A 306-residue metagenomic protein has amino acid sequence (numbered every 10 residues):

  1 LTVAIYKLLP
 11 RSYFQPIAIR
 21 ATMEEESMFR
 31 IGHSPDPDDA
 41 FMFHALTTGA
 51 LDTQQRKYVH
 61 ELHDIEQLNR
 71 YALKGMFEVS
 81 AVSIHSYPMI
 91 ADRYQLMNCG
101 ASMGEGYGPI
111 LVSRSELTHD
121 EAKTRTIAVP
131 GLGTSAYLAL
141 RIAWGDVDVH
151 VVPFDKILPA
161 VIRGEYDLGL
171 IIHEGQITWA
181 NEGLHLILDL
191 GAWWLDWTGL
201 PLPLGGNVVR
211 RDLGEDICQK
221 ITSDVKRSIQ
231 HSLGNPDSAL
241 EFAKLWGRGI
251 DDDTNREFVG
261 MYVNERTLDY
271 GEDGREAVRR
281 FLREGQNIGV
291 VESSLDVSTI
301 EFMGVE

Functional and structural regions predicted by a protein language model:
S27-T48, L62, P109-L168, E174 (+1 more regions): Bilobed "Venus flytrap"/periplasmic-binding protein-like clamshell domains and structurally analogous long
F29-R30, R93-A101, T126: A structural signal for short loop-to-beta-strand junctions that line the ligand-binding cleft of periplasmic/secreted
D64-E66, G75-P88, P153-F154, I171-I177: Beta->alpha turn/N-cap motifs
Y71-L73, V161-I162, I221, G285: Hydrophobic residues within well-ordered alpha-helices
L96-H119, I142, L195-D212: Hydrophobic/proline-rich hinge and linker segments of small-molecule sensing/allosteric domains, predominantly
F154-L245: Pocket-lining segment of extracytoplasmic ligand-binding domains
G214-E284: Secondary-structure end/capping motifs
E284-E306: Conserved C-terminal helix/tail region of periplasmic/extracytoplasmic solute-binding proteins
